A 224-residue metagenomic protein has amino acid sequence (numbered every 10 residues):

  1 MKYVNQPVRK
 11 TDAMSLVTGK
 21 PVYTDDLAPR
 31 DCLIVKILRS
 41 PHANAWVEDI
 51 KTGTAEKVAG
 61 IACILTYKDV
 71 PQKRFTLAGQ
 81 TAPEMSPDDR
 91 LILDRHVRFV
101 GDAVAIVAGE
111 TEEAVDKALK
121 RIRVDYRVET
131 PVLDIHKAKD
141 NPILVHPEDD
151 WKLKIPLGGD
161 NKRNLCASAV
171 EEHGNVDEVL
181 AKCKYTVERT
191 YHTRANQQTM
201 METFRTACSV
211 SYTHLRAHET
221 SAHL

Functional and structural regions predicted by a protein language model:
M1-R216: Structural alpha/beta core scaffold segments of enzyme domains
H214, S221-L224: Single conserved hydrophobic/aromatic residue that forms the stacking wall/gate of nucleotide- or nucleobase-binding
